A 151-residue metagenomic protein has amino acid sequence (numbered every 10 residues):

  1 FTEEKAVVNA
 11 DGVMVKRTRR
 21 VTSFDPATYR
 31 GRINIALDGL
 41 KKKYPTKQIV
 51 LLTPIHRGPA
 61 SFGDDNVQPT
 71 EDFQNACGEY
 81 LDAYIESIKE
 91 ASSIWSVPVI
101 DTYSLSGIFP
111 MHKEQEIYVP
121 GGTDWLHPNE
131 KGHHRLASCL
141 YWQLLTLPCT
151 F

Functional and structural regions predicted by a protein language model:
F1-F151: Alpha-helical cap/lid subdomain in secreted, periplasmic, or secretory-pathway luminal O-acyl-processing enzymes
